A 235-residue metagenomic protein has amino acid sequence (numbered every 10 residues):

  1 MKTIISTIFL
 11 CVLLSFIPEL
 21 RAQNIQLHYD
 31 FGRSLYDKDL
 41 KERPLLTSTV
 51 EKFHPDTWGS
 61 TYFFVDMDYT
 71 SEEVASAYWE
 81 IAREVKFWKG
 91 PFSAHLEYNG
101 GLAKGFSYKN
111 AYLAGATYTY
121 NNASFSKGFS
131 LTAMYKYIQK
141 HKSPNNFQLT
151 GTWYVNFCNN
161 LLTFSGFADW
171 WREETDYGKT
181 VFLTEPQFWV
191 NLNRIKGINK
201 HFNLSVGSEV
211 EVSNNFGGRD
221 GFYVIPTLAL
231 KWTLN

Functional and structural regions predicted by a protein language model:
M1-Q23: Bacterial Sec-dependent N-terminal signal peptides
L20-R21, W58-S60, E84-H95, N121-F129 (+3 more regions): Short loop/turn motifs that connect adjacent beta-strands in outer-membrane beta-barrel proteins
L20-T70: Short glycine/proline- and aromatic-enriched beta-strand/turn motifs that initiate or cap beta-hairpins
L27-F31, F63-M67, L96-Y98, F129-Y135 (+2 more regions): Transmembrane beta-barrel strands of outer-membrane/channel proteins
E42-P44, D68-A77, G101-A111, Y137-N146 (+2 more regions): Solvent-exposed loop/turn segments connecting transmembrane beta-strands in outer-membrane beta-barrel proteins
V50, I81, A114-A116, L149-W153 (+2 more regions): Membrane-embedded beta-strands of outer-membrane beta-barrel proteins, especially the hydrophobic/small aromatic
K136-S205, E211-N215, W232-N235: Outer-membrane beta-barrel transmembrane domain signature
F222-N235: Outer-membrane beta-barrel "beta-signal"
